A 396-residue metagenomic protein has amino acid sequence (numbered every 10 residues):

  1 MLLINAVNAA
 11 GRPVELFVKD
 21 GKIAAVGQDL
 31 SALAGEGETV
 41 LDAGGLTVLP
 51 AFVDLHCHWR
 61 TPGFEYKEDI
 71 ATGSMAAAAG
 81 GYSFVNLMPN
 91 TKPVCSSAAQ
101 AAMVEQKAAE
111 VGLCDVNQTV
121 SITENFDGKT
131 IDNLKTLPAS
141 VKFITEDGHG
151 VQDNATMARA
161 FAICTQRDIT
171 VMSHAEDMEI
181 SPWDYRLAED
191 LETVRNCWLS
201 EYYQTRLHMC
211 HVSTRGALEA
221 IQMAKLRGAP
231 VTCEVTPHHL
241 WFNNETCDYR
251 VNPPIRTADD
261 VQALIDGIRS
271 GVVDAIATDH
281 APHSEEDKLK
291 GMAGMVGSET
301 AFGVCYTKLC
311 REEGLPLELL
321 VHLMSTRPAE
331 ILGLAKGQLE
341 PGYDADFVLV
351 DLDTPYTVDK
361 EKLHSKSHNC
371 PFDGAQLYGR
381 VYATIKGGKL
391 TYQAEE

Functional and structural regions predicted by a protein language model:
M1-L2, V7-P50: Histidine-rich, glycine-flanked metal-binding segment
A6, G21, G45, H56 (+15 more regions): Divalent metal-coordination and catalytic microenvironments
G44-E110: Metal-associated gating/positioning segment near the N- to mid-region
L55-E68, N117-K129, G148, D184-L187 (+1 more regions): Active-site mouth loops of central-metabolism enzymes
E105-I122: A glycine-rich helix N-cap at a beta->alpha junction
I131-I276: Histidine/acidic residue-rich metal-binding segments in metalloenzymes
L187-Q204, R269-S270, D274-I276, H280-L352: His/Asp/Glu-enriched, well-ordered alpha-helical/loop segment that forms or immediately abuts the divalent-metal
D344-E396: C-terminal cap of metal-dependent C-N hydrolases
